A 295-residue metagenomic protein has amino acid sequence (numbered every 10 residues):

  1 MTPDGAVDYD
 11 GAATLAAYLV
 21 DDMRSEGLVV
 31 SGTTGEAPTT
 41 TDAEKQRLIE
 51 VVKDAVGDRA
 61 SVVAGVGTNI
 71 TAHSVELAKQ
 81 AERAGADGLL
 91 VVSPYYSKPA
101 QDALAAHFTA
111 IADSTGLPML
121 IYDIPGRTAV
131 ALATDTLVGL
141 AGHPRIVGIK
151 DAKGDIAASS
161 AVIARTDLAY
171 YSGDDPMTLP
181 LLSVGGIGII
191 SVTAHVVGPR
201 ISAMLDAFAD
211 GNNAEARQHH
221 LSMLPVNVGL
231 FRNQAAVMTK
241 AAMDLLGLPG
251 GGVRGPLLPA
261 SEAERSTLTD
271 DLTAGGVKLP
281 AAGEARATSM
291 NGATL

Functional and structural regions predicted by a protein language model:
M1-A129, L137-G139: Active-site beta->alpha loop and helix N-cap motifs at the rims of alpha/beta catalytic domains
G5, I149, L268: Residue-level signature of catalytic and energy-coupling elements of molecular machines, predominantly ATP/GTP-dependent
A12, K45, I49, S74 (+6 more regions): A general structural signal for well-ordered alpha-helical segments in protein cores
G35, Y96-S97, G126-R127, T178 (+3 more regions): Positions that flank functional sites
D54-A60, A84-G85, T115-L117, A141-R145 (+4 more regions): Short helix-capping segments at alpha-helix termini
I70, D174-D175, S261: Helix N-cap/beta->alpha junction signal
D113, P125-F231: Catalytic alpha/beta core domains of metabolic enzymes, predominantly
L182-L295: Structured C-terminal cap/extension of enzyme domains
